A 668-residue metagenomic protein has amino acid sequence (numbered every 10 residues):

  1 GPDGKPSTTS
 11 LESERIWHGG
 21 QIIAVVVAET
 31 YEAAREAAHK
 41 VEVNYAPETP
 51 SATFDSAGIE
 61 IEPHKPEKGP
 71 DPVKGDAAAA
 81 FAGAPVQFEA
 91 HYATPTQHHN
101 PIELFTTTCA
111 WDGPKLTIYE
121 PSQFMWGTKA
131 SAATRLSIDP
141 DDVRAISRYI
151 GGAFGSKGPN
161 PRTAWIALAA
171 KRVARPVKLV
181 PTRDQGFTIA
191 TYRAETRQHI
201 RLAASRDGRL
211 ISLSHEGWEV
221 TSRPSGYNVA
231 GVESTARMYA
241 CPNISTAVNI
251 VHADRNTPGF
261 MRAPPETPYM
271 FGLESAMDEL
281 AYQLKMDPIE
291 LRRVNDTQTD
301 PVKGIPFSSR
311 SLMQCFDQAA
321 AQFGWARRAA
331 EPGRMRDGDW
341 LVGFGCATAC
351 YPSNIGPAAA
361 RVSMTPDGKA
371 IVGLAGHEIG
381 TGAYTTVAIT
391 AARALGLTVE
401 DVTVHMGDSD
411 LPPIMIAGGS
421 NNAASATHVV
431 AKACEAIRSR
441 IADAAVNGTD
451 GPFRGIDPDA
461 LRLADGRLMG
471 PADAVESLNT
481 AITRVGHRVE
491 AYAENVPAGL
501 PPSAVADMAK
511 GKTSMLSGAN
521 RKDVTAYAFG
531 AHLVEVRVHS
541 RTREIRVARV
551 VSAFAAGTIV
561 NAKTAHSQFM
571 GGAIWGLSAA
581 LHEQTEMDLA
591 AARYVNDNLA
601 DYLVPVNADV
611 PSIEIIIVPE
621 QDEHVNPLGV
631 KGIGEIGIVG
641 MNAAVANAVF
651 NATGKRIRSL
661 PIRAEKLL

Functional and structural regions predicted by a protein language model:
G1-P2, A37-K40, E120, K129-S131 (+10 more regions): Short acidic, glycine/serine/threonine-rich loops at helix termini
G1-S131, G155, T235, A240 (+5 more regions): Extended, polar/acidic
S13, E103-T108, R197, G356-R361 (+2 more regions): Short glycine-rich loop/turn motifs
E14, D139-S147, A169-T182, F187-I189: Conserved catalytic cysteine-centered active-site region of acyl-thioester-dependent Claisen-condensing enzymes
L116-E120, K369-L374, V547-R549: Short, aliphatic-rich beta-strand segments
A130, A153-A174, K178-P181, A383-A391: Thiamine diphosphate
S137-R144, K171-V177, R206, A230-W340 (+3 more regions): C-terminal catalytic domains of large/alpha subunits in multi-subunit enzymes
P176, R183-I244: Active-site cavity-forming subdomains of large catalytic enzyme subunits
